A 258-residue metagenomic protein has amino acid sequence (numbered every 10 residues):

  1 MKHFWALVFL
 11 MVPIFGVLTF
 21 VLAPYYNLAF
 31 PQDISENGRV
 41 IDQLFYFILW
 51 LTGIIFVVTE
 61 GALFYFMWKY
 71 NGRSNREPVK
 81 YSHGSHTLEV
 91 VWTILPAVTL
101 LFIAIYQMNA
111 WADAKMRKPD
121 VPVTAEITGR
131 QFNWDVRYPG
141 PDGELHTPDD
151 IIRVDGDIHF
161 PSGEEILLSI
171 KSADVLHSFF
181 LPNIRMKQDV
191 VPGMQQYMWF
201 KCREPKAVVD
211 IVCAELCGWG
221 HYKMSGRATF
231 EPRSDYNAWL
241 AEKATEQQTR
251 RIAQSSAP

Functional and structural regions predicted by a protein language model:
M1-P13, F45-I48, E89-T93: Alpha-helical transmembrane segments and their helix-start/interface "positive-inside/aromatic belt" motifs in integral
W5-Y26, I54-G61: Alpha-helical transmembrane segments of integral membrane proteins, especially early/N-terminal helices
T19-F47, E60, M67-P258: Non-transmembrane, membrane-proximal soluble domains of secreted or membrane proteins
L49-G53: Alpha-helical transmembrane segments of polytopic membrane proteins
